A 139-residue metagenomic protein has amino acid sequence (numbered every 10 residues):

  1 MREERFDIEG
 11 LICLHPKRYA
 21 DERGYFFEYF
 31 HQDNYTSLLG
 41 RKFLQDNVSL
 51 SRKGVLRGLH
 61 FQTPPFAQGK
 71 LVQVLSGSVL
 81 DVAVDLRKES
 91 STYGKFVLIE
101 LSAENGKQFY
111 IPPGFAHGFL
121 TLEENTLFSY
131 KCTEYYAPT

Functional and structural regions predicted by a protein language model:
M1-E104, E123-N125, C132-T139: Non-catalytic, conserved peripheral segments adjacent to functional cores
L101-E123: Conserved metal-binding segment of the jelly-roll/cupin
